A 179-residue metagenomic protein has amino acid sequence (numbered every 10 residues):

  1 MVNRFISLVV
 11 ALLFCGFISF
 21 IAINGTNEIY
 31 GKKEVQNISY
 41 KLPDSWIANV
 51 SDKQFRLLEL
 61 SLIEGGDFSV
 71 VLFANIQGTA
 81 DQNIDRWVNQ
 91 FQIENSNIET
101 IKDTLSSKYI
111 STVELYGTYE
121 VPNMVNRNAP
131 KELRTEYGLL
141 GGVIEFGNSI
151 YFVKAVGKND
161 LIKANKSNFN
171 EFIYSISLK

Functional and structural regions predicted by a protein language model:
V2-S107, Y116-L140, I144-K179: N-terminal targeting sequences that direct proteins away from the cytosol to non-cytosolic compartments
I110-T112: Conserved hydrophobic/aromatic beta-strand scaffold that supports enzyme active sites
